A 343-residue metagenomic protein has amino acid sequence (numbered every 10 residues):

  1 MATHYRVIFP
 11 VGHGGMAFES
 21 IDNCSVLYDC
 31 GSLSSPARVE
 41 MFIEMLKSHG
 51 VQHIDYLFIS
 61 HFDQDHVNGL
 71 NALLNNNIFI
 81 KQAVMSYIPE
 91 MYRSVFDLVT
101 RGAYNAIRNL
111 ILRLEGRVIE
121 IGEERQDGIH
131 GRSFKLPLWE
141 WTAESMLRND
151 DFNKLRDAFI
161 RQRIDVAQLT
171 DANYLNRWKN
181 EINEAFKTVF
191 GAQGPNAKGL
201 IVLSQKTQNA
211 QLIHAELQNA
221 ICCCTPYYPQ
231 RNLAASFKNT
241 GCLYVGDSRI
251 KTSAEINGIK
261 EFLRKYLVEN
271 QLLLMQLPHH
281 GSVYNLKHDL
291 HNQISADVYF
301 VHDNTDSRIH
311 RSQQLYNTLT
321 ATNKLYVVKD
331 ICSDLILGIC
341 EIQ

Functional and structural regions predicted by a protein language model:
M1-H4, P10-G15, K238, S248-L272 (+3 more regions): C-terminal regulatory/interaction regions
M1-S48, N219-A254: Conserved beta-strand hairpin/beta-sheet module of binuclear metal-dependent hydrolase folds, prominently
A2-H4, N76-C242, K324, K329-C332 (+1 more regions): Flexible, acidic/histidine-containing loops and adjacent segments that form or flank the divalent-metal
H13-G15, S34, F62-N68, E90-Y92 (+3 more regions): Active-site environment of divalent metal-dependent phosphoester hydrolases
F18, H66-A72, Y92-V99, Q211-A215 (+5 more regions): A short acidic (Asp/Glu
D29, S86, V245, P278 (+1 more regions): A cross-family glycoside hydrolase active-site/sugar-binding cleft signature
P36-M45, L70, D97-L114, A254-K265 (+1 more regions): Well-ordered, non-membrane alpha-helical segments in soluble/globular domains
P36-M85, K265-S282, S295-Y299: Active-site metal-binding motif and surrounding structural segment of the metallo-beta-lactamase
